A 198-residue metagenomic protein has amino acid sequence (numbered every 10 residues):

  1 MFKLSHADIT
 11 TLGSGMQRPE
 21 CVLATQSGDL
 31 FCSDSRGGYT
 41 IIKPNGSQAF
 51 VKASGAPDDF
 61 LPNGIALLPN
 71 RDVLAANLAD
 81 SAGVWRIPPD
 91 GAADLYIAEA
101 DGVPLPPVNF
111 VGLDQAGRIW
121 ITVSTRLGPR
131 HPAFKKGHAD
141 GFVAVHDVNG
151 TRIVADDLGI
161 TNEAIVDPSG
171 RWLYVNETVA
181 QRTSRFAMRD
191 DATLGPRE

Functional and structural regions predicted by a protein language model:
M1-E198: Sequence-structural signature of mature extracellular/luminal beta-sheet repeat domains, prominently beta-propellers
